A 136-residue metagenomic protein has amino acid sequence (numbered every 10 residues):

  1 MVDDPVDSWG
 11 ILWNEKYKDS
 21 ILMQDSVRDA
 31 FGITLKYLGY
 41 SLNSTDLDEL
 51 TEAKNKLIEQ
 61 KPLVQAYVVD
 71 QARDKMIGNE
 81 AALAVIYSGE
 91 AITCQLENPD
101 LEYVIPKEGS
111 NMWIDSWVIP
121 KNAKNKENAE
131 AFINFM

Functional and structural regions predicted by a protein language model:
M1-D3, D19, V27-A30, G89-I92 (+2 more regions): Solvent-exposed loop/turn segments at secondary-structure junctions within structured extracellular/periplasmic domains
M1-E80: Extracytoplasmic ligand-binding site segments that recognize negatively charged/polar headgroups
M1-V2, K36-G39, W113-N125: A bilobed periplasmic-binding-protein/Venus flytrap-type ligand-binding module shared by bacterial periplasmic
S8-E15, D115-M136: Bilobed periplasmic-binding protein/Venus flytrap-like ligand-binding cleft at the lobe interface of extracytoplasmic
G32-K36, I92, N134: Generic alpha-helical structural context detector
L50-E59, E97-K121: Periplasmic-binding protein-like
A82-D100: A ligand-binding cleft/hinge motif common to bilobed small-molecule-binding domains
